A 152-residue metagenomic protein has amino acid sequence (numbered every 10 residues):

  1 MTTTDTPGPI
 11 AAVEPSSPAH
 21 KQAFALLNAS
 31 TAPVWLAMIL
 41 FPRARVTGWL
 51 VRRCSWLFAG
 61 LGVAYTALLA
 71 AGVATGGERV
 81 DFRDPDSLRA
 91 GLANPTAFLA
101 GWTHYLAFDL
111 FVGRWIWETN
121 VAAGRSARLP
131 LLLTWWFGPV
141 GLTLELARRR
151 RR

Functional and structural regions predicted by a protein language model:
M1-R152: Short amphipathic, positively biased membrane-proximal segments that drive organelle/inner-membrane targeting
